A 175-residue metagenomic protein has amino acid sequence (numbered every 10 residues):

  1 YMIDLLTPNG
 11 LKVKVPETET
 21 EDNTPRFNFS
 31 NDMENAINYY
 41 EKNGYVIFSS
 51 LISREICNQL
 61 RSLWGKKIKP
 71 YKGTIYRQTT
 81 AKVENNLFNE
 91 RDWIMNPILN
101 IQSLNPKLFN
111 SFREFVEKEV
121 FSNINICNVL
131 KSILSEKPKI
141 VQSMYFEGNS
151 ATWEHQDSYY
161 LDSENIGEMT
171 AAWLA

Functional and structural regions predicted by a protein language model:
M2-K42, S49-Q156, Y160-S163: Non-heme Fe(II)-dependent double-stranded beta-helix
D162-A175: Short, conserved beta-strand element in jelly-roll/cupin
